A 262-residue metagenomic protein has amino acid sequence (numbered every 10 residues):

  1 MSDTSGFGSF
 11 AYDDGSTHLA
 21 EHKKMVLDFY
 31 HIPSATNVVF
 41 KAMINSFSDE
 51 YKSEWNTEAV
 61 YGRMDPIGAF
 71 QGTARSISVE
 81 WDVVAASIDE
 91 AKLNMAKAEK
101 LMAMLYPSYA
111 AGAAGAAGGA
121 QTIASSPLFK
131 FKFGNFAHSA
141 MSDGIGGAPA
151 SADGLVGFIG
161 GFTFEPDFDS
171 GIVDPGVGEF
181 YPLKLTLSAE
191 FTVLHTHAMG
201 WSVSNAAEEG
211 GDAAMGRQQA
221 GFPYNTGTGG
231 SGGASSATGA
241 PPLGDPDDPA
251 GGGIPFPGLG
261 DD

Functional and structural regions predicted by a protein language model:
M1-D262: Compositionally biased, intrinsically disordered low-complexity segments enriched in polar/Pro/Gly and often Gln
